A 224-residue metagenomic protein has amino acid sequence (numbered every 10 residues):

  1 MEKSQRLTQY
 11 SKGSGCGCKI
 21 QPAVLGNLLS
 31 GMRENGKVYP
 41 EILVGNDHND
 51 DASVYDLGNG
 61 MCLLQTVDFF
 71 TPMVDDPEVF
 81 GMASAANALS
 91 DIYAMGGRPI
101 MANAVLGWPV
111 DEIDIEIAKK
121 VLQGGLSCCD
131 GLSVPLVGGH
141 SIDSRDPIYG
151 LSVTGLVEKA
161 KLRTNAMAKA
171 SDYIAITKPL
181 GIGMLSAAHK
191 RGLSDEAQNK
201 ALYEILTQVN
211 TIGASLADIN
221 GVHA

Functional and structural regions predicted by a protein language model:
M1-A224: Helix-biased detector of long, well-ordered alpha-helical tracts
